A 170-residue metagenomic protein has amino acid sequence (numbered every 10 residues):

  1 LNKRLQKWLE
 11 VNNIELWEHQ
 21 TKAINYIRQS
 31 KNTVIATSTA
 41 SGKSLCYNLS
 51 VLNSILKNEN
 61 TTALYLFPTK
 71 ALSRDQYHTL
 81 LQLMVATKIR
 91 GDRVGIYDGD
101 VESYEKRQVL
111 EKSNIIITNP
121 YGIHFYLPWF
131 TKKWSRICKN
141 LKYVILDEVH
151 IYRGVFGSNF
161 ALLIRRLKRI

Functional and structural regions predicted by a protein language model:
N2, Q6-R169: Conserved P-loop/Walker A NTP-binding site and adjacent catalytic elements of P-loop NTPases
